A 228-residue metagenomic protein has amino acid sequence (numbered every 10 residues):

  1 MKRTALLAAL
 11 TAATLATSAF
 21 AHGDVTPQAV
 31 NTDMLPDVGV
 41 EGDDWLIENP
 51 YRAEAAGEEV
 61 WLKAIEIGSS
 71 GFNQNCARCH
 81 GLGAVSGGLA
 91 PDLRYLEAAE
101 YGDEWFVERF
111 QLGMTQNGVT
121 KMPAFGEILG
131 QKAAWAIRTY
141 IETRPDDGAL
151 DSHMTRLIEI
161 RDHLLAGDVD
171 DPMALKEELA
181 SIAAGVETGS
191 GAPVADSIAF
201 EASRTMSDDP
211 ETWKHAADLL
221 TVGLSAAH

Functional and structural regions predicted by a protein language model:
M1-A8: Bacterial N-terminal signal peptides that target proteins for export
A16-S18: N-terminal signal peptide c-region/cleavage motif recognized by signal peptidases
G23-D37, Y95-G148, A183, S197-D208 (+1 more regions): Extracytoplasmic electron-transfer domains, predominantly the class I c-type cytochrome c fold
A29, M34-S70, G148, R161-D170: Electrostatic cytochrome c docking/interface patches
V60-G83, Y101-L112, H153-R161: Sequence/structural segment immediately N-terminal to covalent heme-attachment motifs in c-type and related
A84-S86, Q116: Alpha/beta-hydrolase active-site loop signature
G88-L93: Short cysteine/histidine-rich zinc-coordinating motifs and their immediately flanking basic loops
M154-H228: Mature extracytoplasmic or organellar-lumen-exposed domains after removal of signal/transit peptides
